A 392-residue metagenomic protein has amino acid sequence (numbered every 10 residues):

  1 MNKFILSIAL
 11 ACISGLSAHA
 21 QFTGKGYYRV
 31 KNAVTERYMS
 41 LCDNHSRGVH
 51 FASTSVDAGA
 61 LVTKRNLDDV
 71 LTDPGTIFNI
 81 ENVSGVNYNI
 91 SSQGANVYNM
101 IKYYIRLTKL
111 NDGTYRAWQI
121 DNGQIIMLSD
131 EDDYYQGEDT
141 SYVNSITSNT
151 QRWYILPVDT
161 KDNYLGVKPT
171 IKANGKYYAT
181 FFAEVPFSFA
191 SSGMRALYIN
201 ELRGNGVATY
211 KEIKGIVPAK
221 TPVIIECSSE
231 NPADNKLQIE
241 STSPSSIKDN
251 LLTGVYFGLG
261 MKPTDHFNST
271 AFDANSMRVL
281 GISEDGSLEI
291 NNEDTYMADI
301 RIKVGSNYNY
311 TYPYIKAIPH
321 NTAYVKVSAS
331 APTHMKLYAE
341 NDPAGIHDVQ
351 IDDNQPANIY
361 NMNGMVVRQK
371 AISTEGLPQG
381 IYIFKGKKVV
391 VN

Functional and structural regions predicted by a protein language model:
F4-S14, G364: Sec-dependent N-terminal signal peptides
L16-A20: Sec/Tat signal peptide C-region and signal peptidase I cleavage site
Q21-N163, S243-N250: Lectin-like carbohydrate-binding module/patch detector with strong preference for beta-trefoil
K31-E36, D43-N44, S91-N96, I120-N122 (+8 more regions): Short, flexible beta-strand-to-coil junctions
R47-D73, K176-N205: Surface-exposed turn/loop modules enriched in turn-prone residues
L156-F189, K214-I346, V390-N392: A short, polar beta-strand/turn micro-motif
D342-N392: C-terminal outer-membrane/trafficking sorting elements
